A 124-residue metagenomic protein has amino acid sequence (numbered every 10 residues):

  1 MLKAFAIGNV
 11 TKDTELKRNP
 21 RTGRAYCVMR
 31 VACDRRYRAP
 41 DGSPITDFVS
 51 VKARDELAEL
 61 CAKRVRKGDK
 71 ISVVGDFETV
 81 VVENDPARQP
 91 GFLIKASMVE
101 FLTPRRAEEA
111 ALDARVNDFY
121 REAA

Functional and structural regions predicted by a protein language model:
M1-K3, T14-G23, R38-P44, E59 (+3 more regions): Acidic, gly/ser/pro-rich intrinsically disordered tails
A4-K12, V31, K67-E78, A96-V99: OB-fold and OB-like beta-barrel modules that bind single-stranded nucleic acids
F5, T11, Y26, T46-F48: Short coil/loop residues immediately preceding or within conserved phosphate-binding loops of NTP-utilizing enzyme
V28-A32, S50-K52, L93-K95: Short, acidic/hydrophobic/Gly-rich beta-strand patch recurrent on exposed beta strands that often constitutes part
R35: Glycine-rich phosphate/adenosyl-contacting loop at the front of the ribokinase-like
S43-L57: Disulfide-stabilized netrin-like
R54-Q89: Beta-rich strand-turn-strand
